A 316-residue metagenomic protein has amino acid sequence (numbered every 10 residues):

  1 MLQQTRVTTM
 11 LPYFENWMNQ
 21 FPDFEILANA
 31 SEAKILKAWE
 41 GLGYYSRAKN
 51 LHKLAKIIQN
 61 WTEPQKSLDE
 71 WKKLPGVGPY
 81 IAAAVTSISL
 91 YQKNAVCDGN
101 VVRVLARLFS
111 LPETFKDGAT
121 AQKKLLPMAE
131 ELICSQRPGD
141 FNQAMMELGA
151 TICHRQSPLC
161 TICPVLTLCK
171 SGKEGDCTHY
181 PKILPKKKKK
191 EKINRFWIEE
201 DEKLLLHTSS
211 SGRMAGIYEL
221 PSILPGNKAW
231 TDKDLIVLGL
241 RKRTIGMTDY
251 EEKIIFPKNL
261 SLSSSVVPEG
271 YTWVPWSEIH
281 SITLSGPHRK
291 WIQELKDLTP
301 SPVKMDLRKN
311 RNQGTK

Functional and structural regions predicted by a protein language model:
L2-L159, V165-E174: Catalytic cores of DNA base-excision repair glycosylases
E147-K316: Intrinsically disordered, low-complexity, charged terminal extensions of DNA damage-control enzymes
